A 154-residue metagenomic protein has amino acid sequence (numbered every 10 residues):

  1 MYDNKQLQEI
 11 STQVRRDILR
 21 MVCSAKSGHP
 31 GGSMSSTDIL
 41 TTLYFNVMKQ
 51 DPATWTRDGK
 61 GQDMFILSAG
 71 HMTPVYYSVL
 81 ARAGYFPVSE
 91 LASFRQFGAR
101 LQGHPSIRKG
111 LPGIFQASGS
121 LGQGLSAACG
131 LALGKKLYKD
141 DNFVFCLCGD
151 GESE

Functional and structural regions predicted by a protein language model:
M1-V14: N-terminal hydrophobic or amphipathic helices/low-complexity stretches enriched in small/hydrophobic/Pro/Gly
S11-S27: N-terminal capping segment at the start of a domain
I18-M21, S33-E154: Cofactor-binding active-site loop characterized by glycine-rich and histidine/acidic residues
P30: Histidine-centered catalytic micro-motifs
